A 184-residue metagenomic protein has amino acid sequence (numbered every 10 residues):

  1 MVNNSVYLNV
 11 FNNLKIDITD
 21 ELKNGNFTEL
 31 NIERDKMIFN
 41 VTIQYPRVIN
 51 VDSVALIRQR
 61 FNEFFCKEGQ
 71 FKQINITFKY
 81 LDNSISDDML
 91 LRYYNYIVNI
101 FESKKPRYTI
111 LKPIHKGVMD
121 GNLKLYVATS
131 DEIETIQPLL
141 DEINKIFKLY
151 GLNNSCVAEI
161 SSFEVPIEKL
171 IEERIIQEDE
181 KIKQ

Functional and structural regions predicted by a protein language model:
M1-Q184: Intrinsically disordered, low-complexity basic tails and flexible linkers associated with large NTP-driven
